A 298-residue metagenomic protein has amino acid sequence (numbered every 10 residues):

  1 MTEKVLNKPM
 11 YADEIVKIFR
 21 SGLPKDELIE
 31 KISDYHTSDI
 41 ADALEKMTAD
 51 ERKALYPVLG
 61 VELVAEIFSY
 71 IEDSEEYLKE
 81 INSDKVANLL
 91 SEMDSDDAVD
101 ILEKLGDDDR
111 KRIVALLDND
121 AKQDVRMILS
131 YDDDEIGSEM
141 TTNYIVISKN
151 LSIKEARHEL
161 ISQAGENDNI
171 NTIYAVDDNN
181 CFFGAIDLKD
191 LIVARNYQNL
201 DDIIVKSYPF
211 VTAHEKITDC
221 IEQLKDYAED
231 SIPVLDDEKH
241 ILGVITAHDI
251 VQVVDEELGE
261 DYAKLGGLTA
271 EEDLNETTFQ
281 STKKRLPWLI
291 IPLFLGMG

Functional and structural regions predicted by a protein language model:
M1-L268: Hydrophobic packing positions in regular secondary-structure scaffolds
V254-G298: Alpha-helical transmembrane segments and their membrane-interface boundaries that form or gate the permeation pathway
